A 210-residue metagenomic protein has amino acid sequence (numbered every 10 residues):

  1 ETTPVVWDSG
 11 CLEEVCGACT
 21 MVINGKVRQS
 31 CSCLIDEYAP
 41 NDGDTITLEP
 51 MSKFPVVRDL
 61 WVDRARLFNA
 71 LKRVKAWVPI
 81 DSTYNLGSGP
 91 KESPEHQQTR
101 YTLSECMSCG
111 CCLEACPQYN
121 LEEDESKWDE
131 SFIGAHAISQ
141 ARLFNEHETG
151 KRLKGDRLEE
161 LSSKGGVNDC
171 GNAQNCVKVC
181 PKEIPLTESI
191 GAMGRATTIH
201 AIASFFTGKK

Functional and structural regions predicted by a protein language model:
E1-P4, I35, I46-K210: Ferredoxin-type iron-sulfur electron-transfer modules in oxidoreductases and energy-metabolism complexes
V5-C11: Ubiquitin-like/PB1-type beta-grasp interaction modules and other compact soluble beta-rich domains
L12-C16: FAD-binding core of FAD-dependent oxidoreductases, characterized by glycine-rich FAD pyrophosphate-binding loops
C19: Conserved phosphate-handling catalytic cores of large alpha/beta enzymes
I23-G25: Short strand-turn-strand beta-turns centered on an Asx-Gly dipeptide
C31-Y38: A short, sequence-level motif marking secondary-structure junctions
A39-T45: Extracellular interaction modules
